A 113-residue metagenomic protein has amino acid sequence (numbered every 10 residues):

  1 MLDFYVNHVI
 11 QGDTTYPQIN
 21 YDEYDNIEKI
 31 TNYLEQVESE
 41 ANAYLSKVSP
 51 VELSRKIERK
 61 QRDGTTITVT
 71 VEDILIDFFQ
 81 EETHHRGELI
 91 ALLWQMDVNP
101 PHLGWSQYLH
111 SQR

Functional and structural regions predicted by a protein language model:
M1-N20, R62-R113: Short, contiguous alpha-helical
Y5-V6, T31-L34, E40-A41, R59 (+1 more regions): Broad hydrophobic/π-residue packing in well-ordered secondary structure
Q11-L53: Helix-adjacent hinge/juxtasegments
P50-R62: Carboxylate-rich helix-loop segments that flank metal/cofactor sites and access channels in metalloenzymes
